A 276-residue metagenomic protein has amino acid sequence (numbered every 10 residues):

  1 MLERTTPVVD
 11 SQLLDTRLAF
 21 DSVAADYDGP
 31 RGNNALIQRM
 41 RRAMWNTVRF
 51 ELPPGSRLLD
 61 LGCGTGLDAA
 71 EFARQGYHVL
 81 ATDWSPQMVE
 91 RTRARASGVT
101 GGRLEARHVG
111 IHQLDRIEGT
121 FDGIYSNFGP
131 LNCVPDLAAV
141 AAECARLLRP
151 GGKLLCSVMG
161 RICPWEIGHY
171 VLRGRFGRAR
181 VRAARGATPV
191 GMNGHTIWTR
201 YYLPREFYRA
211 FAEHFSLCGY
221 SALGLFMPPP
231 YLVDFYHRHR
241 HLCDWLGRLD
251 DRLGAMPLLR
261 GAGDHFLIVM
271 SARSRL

Functional and structural regions predicted by a protein language model:
L2-P53, L67, E71, R91: Conserved class I S-adenosyl-L-methionine
G55-G64: Conserved class I S-adenosyl-L-methionine
T65-Q113: Class I SAM-dependent methyltransferase SAM/SAH-binding core
R116-G123: A short acidic, Gly/Pro-enriched loop at the edge of an enzyme's catalytic core that lines a small-molecule cofactor
G123-D136: A short SAM/SAH-binding and catalytic strip from SAM-dependent methyltransferases
A138-P150: A short glycine-rich, Lys/Arg-flanked "PGG" loop and its adjoining helix->strand segment in the class I
L155-A184: Conserved class I S-adenosyl-L-methionine
T196-H214, Y220: Short alpha-helix
